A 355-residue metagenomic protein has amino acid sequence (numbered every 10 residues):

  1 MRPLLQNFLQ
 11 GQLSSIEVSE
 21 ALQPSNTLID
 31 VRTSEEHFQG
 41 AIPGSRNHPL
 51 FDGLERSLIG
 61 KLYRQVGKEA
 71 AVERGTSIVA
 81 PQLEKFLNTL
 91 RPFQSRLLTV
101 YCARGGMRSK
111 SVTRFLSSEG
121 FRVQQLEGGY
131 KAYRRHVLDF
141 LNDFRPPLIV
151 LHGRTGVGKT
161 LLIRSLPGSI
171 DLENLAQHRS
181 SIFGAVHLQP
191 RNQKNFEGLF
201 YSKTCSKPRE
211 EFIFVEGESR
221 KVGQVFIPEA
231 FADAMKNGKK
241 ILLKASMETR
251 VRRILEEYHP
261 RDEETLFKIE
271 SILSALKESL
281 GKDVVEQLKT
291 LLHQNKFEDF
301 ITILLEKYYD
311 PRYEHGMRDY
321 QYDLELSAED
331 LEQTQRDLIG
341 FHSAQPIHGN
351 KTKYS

Functional and structural regions predicted by a protein language model:
M1-P43, V137-R154: Flexible, polar/low-complexity N-terminal or interdomain linker segments that lie immediately upstream of folded
L22-P92: Positively charged, proline/Ser/Thr-rich regional signature most characteristic of the Rhodanese/CDC25-like
P43-G44, P146, A234-K239: Short glycine-/polar-rich loops that comprise or flank the Walker A/P-loop and associated switch/sensor motifs
E73-E127: Catalytic cysteine-centered active loop of the rhodanese-like fold, especially the PTP/DSP P-loop
R108, P147-P167: Glycine-rich phosphate-binding P-loop
Q125-L138, L255-H259, I269: Long, charge-dense
P167-A234: Conserved nucleotide-sensing/catalytic segment adjacent to the nucleotide-binding pocket in NTP-handling enzymes
A234-K239, K244-S355: Conserved NTP phosphate-binding and transfer environment spanning the P-loop NTPase/kinase superfamily
